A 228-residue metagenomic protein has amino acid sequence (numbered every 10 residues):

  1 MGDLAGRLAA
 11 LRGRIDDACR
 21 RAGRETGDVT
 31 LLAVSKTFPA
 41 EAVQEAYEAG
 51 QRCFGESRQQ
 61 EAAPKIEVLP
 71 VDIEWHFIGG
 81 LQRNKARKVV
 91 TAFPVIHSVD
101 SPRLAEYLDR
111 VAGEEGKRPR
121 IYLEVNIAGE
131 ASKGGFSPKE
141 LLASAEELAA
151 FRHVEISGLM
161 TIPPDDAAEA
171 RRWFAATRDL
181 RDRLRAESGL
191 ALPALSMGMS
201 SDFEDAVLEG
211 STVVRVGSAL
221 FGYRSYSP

Functional and structural regions predicted by a protein language model:
M1-S201, V207-E209, F221-Y223: Conserved alpha/beta-domain cores
S211-P228: Gly/Pro- and small hydrophobic-enriched strand-loop and loop-to-helix capping segments that sit at the rims
